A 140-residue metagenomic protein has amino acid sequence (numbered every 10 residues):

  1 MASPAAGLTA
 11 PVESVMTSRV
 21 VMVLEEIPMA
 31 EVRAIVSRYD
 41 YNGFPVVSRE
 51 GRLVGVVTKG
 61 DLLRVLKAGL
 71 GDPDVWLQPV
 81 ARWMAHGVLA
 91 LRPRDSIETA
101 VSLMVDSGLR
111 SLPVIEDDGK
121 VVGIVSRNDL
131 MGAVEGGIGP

Functional and structural regions predicted by a protein language model:
M1-R19, T58-R92, S96-L109, V121-P140: Tandem CBS (Bateman) regulatory domains
V23-E26, R92: A short beta-loop-alpha structural element at the N-terminal edge of CoA-dependent acyl/N-acetyltransferase catalytic
I27-A34, V101: Short, basic/aromatic recognition patches
R33-R38, L77: Generic detection of intrinsically disordered/low-complexity segments and helix-coil linkers/edges
V36-Y39, F44-D61, M104, L112-D129: A glycine-centered beta-loop-beta connector
